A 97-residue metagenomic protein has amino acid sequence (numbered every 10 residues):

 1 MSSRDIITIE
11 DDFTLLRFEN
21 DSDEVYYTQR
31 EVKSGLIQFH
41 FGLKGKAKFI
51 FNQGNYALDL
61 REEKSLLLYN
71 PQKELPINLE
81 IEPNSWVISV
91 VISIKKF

Functional and structural regions predicted by a protein language model:
S3-F97: N-terminal regulatory/effector-sensing and dimerization cores that precede helix-turn-helix DNA-binding domains
